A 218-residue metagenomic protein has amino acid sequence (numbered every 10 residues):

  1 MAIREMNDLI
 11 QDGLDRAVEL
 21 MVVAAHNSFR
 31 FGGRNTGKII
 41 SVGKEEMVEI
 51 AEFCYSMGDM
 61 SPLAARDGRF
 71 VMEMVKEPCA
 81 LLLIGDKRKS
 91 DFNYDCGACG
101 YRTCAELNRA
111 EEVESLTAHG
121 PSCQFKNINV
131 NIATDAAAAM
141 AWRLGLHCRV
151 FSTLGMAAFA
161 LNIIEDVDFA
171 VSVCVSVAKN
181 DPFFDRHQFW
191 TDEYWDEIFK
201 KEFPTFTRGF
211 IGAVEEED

Functional and structural regions predicted by a protein language model:
M1-D218: Acidic, surface-exposed loops and disordered segments
